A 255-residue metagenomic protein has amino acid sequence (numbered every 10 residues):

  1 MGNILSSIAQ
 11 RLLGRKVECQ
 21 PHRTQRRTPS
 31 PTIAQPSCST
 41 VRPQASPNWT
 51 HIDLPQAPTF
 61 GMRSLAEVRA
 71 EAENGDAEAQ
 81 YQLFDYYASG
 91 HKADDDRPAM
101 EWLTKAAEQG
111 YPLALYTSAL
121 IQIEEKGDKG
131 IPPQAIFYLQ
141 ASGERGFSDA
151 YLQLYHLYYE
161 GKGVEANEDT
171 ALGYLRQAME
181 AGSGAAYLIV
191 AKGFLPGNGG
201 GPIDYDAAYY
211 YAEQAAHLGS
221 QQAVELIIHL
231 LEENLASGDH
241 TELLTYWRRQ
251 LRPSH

Functional and structural regions predicted by a protein language model:
G2-N74: N-terminal leader/linker segments that initiate helical-solenoid repeat arrays
A57-A66, A93-W102, D128-Y138, E165-Y174 (+2 more regions): Structural signature of tandem alpha-helical TPR/SEL1-like repeats, specifically the intra-repeat loop/turn
R69-E71, K105-A106, Q140-S142, Q177-A178 (+2 more regions): Canonical positions in the second alpha-helix
E73-D76, S89-G90, D95, E108-P112 (+9 more regions): Short helix-capping/linker turns of helical repeat alpha-solenoids
Q82-S89, T117-E124, L152-E160, I189-P196 (+1 more regions): Hydrophobic face of amphipathic alpha-helices that form TPR/SEL1-like repeat modules and related alpha-solenoid
E165-E233: Ankyrin-repeat and related helical/solenoid repeat scaffolds used for protein-protein interactions
Q222-H255: Terminal, low-structured helical/coil segments at or just beyond the last alpha-helical repeat
